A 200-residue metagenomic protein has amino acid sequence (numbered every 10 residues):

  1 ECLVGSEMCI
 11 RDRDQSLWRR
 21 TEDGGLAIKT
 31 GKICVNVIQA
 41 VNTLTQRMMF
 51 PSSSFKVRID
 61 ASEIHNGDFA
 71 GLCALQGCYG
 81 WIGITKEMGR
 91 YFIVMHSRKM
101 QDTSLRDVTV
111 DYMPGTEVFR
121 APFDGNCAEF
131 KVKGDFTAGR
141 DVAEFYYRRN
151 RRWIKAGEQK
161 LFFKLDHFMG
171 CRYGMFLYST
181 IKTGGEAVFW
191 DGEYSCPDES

Functional and structural regions predicted by a protein language model:
E1-G5, C9-I10: Single conserved hydrophobic/aromatic residue that forms the stacking wall/gate of nucleotide- or nucleobase-binding
D14-E22, L26, W81-K86, E193: Short, exposed beta-strand/loop patches in secreted or surface proteins that constitute
R19-V37, I93-S97: Short carbohydrate-recognition loop motifs
G25, S52-K56, C127-E129: Intrinsic-disorder/low-complexity, polar/charged segments enriched in Ser/Thr/Lys/Arg/Asp/Glu/Gln
I33-F92: Secretory/extracellular carbohydrate-interaction modules and structurally similar beta-sandwich "look-alikes"
V57, A128-G157, G192: Carbohydrate-binding surfaces in secreted/extracellular proteins
M100-E129: Short, aromatic/His-centered strand-loop micro-motif at the edge of beta-sheets
G157-S200: Ligand-recognition surfaces built from glycine- and aromatic
